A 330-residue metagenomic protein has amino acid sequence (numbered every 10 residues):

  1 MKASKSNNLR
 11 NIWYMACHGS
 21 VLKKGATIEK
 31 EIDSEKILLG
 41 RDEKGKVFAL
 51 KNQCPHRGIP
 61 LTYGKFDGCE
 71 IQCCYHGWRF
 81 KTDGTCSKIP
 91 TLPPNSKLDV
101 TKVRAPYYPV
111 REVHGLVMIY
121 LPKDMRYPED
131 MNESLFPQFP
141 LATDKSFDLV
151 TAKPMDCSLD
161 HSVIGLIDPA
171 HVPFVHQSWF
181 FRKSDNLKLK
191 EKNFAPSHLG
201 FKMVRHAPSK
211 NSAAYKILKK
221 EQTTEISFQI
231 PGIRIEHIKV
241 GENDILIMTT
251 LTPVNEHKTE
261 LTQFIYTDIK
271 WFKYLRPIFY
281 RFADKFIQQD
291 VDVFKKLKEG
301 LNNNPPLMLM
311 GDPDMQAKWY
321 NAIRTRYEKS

Functional and structural regions predicted by a protein language model:
M1-R10: A boundary/linker detector
S6-N7, C73, V113, D312-P313: Intrinsically disordered, low-complexity regions enriched in Ser/Pro/Gly/Gln/His and often acidic
N7, V21, K30, G64 (+5 more regions): Sterically constrained small-residue positions within well-ordered secondary structures of folded domains
R10-W13, G25, A105, H114 (+3 more regions): Sequence-level motif detector for i,i+2 pairs with an aromatic at +2
M15-P140: Rieske [2Fe-2S] iron-sulfur-binding domain
K46, Y127-S330: C-terminal catalytic domain of Rieske-type non-heme iron oxygenases
